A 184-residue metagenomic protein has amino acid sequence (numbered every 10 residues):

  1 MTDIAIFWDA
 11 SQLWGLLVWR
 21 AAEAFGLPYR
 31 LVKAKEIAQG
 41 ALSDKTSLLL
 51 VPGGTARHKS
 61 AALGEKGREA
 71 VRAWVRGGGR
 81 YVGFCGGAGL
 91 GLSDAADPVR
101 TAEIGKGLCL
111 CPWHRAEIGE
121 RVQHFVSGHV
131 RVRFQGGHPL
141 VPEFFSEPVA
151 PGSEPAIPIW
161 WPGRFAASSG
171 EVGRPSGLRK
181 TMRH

Functional and structural regions predicted by a protein language model:
M1-I4: Extreme N-terminal starter segment of soluble prokaryotic enzymes
I6-F7, F84: Short hydrophobic segments within beta-strands
F7, V32-A34, G177-L178: Conserved beta-strand termini and adjacent loop/short-helix elements that scaffold enzyme active sites in alpha/beta
F7-L13: N-terminal beta1-alpha1 ligand-phosphate binding loop
L13-P98: Helical hinge/lid and interdomain linker segments adjacent to catalytic or ligand-binding clefts that mediate domain
E36-A41, I118, M182-R183: A short acidic, often aromatic-flanked loop/helix-cap motif at beta-alpha or helix-coil junctions that lines enzyme
L92-V149: Class I SAM-dependent methyltransferase SAM-binding "motif I" and its flanking Rossmann-like core
G128-H184: Catalytic beta-strand/loop cores that center a nucleophilic Ser/Cys/Thr and support acyl-enzyme chemistry
